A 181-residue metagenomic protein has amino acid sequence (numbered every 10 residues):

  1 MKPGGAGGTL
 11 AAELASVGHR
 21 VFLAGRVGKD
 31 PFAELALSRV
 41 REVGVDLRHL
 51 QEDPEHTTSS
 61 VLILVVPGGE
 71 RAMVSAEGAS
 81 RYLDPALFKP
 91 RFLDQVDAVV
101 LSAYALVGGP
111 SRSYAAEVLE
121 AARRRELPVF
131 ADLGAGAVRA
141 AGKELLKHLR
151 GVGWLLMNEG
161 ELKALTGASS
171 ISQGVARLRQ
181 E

Functional and structural regions predicted by a protein language model:
M1, S16-L101, R124: Conserved N-terminal subdomain of the carbohydrate kinase-like
G4-R20, A176-Q180: A short, N-terminal amphipathic alpha-helix
A11, A36, E117-L119: Aromatic/hydrophobic pocket-lining residues that form π-stacking "cages" and hydrophobic walls in ligand
V74, G109, A164-L165: Residues that scaffold the ATP/ADP-binding catalytic core of kinase and kinase-like folds
F88, L106, L162-K163: A generic structural signal for short hydrophobic patches within well-formed alpha-helices
L101-G108: Aromatic- and Gly/Pro-rich donor/ligand-binding loops that form nucleotide- or phosphate-bearing donor binding pockets
G108-A115: Active-site-adjacent beta->alpha loops and helix N-cap segments on the catalytic face of soluble alpha/beta enzymes
E120-P128, L133-E181: Conserved phosphate/ATP/ADP-binding segment of small-molecule kinases
